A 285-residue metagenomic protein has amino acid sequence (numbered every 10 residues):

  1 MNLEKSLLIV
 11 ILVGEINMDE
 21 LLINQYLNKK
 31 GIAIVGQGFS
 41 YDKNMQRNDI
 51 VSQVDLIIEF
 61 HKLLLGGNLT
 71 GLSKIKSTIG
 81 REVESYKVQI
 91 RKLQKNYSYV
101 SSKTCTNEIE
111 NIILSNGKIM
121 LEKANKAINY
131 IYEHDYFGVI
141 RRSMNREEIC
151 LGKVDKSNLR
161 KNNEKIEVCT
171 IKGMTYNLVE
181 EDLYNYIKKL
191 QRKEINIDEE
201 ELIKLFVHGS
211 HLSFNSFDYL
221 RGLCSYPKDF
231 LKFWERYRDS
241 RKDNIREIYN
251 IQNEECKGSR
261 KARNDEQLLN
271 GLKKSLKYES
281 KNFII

Functional and structural regions predicted by a protein language model:
L8-G80: ATP-binding pocket architecture of kinase catalytic cores
N28-K43, G66, I90-K103, Y226-I245: A glycine-centered beta->alpha junction motif in the catalytic cores of kinase/phosphotransferase enzymes
Y41-M45, K76-I149, E201: ATP-dependent phospho-/nucleotidyl transfer catalytic cores
E133-L183: Active-site acidic catalytic loop and adjacent metal/ATP-binding pocket of ATP-dependent phosphoryl transfer enzymes
Y176-S213, S225-D243: Active-site activation/catalytic loop segments of kinase-like enzymes and analogous catalytic loops in related
S216-Y219: Extended alpha-helical coiled-coil "stalk/arm" regions that scaffold and mediate dimerization/assembly in large
L231-I285: ATP/Mg2+ or Mg2+-diphosphate-binding catalytic cores that bind nucleotide phosphates or diphosphates via glycine-rich
